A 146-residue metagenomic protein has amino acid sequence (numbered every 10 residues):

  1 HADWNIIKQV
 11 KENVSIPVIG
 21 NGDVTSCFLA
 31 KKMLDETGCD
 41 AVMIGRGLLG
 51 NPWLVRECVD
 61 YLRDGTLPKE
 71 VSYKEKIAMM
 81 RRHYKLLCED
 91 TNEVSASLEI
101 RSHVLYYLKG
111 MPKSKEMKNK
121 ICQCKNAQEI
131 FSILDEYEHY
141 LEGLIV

Functional and structural regions predicted by a protein language model:
A2-G20, V24-V146: Alpha/beta catalytic cores of nucleotide-metabolism and tRNA/nucleoside-modifying enzymes
